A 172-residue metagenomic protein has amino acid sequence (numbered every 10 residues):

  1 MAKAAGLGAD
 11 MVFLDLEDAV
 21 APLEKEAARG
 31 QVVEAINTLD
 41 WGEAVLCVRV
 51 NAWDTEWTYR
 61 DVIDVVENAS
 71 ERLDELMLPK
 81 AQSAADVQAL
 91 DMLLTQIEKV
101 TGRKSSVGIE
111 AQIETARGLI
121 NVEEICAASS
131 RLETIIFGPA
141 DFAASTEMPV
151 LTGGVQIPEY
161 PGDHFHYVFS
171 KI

Functional and structural regions predicted by a protein language model:
M1-I172: Expand to "…catalyze enediolate/carbanion chemistry for C-C bond making/breaking, isomerization, decarboxylation
